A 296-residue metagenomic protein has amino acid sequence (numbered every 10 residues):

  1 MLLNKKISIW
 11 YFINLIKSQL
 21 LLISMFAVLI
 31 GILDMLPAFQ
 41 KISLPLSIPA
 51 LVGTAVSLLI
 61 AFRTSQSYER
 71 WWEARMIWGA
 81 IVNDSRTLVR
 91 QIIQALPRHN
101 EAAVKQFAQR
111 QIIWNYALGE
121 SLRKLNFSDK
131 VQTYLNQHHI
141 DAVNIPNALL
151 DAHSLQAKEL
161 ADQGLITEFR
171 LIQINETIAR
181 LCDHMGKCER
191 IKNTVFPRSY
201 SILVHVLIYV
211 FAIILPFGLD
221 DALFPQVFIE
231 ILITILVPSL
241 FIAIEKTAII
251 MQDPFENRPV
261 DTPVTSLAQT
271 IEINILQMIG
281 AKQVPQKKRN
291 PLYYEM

Functional and structural regions predicted by a protein language model:
M1-G79, R98, L223-V227, E245-A248 (+1 more regions): N-terminal juxtamembrane/topogenic regions of multi-pass membrane proteins
M1-I9, I60, Q106, I166 (+4 more regions): Juxtamembrane loop-helix boundary motifs flanking transmembrane segments in multi-pass membrane proteins
L15-L20, E189-D220: Transmembrane alpha-helical segments and their cytosolic interface motifs in multi-pass membrane proteins
Y68, C188, M251: Residue-level signature of catalytic and energy-coupling elements of molecular machines, predominantly ATP/GTP-dependent
W71-L88, I174-M185, I191, R258 (+1 more regions): Intracellular alpha-helical coupling/juxtamembrane segments of multi-pass membrane proteins
S85-N115, S121, E256-M296: Solvent-exposed, non-transmembrane helices and loops of integral membrane proteins
Q91-Y200: Structured inter-helical modules in multipass membrane proteins
I113, I208-Y209, I213-D220, F224-I273: C-terminal, helix-dominated tail/subdomain
